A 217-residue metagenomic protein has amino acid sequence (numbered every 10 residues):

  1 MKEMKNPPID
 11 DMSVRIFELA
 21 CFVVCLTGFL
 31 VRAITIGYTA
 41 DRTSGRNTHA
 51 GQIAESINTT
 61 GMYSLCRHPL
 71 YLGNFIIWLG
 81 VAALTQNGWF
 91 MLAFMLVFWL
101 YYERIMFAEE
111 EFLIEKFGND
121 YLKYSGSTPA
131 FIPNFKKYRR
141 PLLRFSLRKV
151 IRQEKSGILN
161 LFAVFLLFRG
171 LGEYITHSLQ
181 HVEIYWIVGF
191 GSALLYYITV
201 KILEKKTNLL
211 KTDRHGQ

Functional and structural regions predicted by a protein language model:
M1-T60, I76-Q217: Membrane-anchoring alpha-helices and their flanking helix-loop junctions
Y63: Catalytic beta-strand/loop module used to bind and position nucleotide/cofactor moieties in cofactor-attachment
C66-L72, I76-W78: Conserved SAM-binding loop
